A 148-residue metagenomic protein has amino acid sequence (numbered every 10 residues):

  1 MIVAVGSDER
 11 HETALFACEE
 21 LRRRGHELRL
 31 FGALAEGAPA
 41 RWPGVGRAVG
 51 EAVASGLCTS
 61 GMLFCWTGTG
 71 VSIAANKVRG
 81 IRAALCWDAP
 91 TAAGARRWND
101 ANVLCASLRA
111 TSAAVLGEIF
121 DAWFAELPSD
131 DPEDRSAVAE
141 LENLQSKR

Functional and structural regions predicted by a protein language model:
I2-G6, R10-T13, A17, A89-R148: C-terminal binding/interaction regions
I2-V3, C58-G61, G80-R82: Short active-site oxyanion
G6, R29-G32, G61-C65: Short, conserved beta-strand edge motifs with alternating hydrophobic and charged residues
A17-C18, A75: Hydrophobic residues within alpha-helices that form the first helical element adjacent to the glycine-rich loop
E19-L28: Short helix-loop-beta junction
E27-P39: A short beta-strand-loop structural module common to alpha/beta enzyme folds
W42-T67: Short, structured active-site "lid" loops
L63-F64, T69-R109: Mid-chain, well-packed structural core segment of small domains
